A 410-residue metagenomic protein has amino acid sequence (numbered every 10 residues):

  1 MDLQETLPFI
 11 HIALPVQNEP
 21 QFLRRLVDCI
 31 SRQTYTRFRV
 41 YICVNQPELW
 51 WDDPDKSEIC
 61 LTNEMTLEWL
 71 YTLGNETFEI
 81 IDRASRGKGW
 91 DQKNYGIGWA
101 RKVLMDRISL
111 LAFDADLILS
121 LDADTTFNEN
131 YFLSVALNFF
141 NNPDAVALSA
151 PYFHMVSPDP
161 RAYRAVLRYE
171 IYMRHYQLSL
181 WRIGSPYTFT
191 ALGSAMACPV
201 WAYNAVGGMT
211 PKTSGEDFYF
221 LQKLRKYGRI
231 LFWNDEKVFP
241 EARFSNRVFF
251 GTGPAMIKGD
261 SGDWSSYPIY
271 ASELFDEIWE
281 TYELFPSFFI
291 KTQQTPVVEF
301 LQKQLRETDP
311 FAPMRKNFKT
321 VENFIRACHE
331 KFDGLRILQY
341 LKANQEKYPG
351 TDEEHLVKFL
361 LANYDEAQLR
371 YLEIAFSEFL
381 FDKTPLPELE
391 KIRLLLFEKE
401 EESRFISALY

Functional and structural regions predicted by a protein language model:
M1-R32: N-proximal low-complexity "stem/linker" segments adjacent to membrane-targeting elements
P8-I10, R32-C43, P47-P54, N75-E79: Short loop->beta transition adjacent to catalytic acidic/histidine clusters or analogous donor-positioning motifs
D52-A115: Active-site-proximal specificity loops/subdomain of glycosyltransferases
D114-A115, D122-N138: Acidic donor-binding/catalytic loop of UDP-sugar-dependent glycosyltransferases, especially processive GT2
N130-L167: Conserved donor NDP-sugar-binding/catalytic core segment of glycosyltransferases
Q177-A197: A recurrent flexible, glycine/aromatic-enriched loop bordering the glycosyltransferase active site that acts as
K212-Y219: Acidic donor-binding loop at a coil-to-helix junction in glycosyltransferase catalytic cores that engages
K258-Y410: Terminal low-complexity segments of carbohydrate-biosynthetic enzymes
